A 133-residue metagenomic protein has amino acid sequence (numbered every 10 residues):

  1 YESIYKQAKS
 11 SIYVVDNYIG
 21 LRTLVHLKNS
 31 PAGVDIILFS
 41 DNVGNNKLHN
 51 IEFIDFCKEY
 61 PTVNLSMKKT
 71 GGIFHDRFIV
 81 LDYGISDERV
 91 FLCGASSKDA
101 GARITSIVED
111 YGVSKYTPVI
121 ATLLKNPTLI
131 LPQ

Functional and structural regions predicted by a protein language model:
I4-K9: Secondary-structure "cap/kink" motif recognition
I19-Q133: PLD/PLD-like phosphodiesterase catalytic module centered on the HKD motif
